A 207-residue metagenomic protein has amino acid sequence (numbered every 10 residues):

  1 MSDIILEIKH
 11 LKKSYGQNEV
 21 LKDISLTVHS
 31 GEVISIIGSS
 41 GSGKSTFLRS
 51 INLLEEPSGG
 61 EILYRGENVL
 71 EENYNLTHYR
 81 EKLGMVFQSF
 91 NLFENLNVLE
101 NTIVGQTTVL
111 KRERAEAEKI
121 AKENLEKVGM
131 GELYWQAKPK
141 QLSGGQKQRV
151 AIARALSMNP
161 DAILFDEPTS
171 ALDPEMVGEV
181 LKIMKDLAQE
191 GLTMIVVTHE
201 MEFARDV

Functional and structural regions predicted by a protein language model:
N52: Helix-to-loop junction immediately C-terminal to a conserved catalytic motif
G60-E71: Conserved ABC transporter NBD signature motif
N68, R114-L133, K182: Conserved ABC ATPase "signature" region
V69-G84: ABC ATPase NBD coupling module
K138-L142, Q146: Conserved ABC ATPase signature
N159: Conserved catalytic motifs of ABC-family nucleotide-binding domains
